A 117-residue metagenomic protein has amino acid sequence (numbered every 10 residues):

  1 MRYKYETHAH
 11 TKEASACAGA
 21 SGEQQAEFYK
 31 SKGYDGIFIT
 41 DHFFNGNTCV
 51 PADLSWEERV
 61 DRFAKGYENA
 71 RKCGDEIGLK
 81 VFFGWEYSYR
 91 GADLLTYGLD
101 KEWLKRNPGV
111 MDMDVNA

Functional and structural regions predicted by a protein language model:
M1-N116: A metal-dependent hydrolase metal-coordination microenvironment
